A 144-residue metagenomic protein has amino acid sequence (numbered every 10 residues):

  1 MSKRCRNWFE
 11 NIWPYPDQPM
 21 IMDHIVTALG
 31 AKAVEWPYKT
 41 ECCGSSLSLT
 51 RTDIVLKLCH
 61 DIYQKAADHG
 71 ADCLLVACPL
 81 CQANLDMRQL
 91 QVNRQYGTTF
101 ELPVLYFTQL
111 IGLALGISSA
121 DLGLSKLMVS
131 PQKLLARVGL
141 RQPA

Functional and structural regions predicted by a protein language model:
M1-A144: Iron-sulfur cluster-binding electron-transfer modules in prokaryotic oxidoreductases
